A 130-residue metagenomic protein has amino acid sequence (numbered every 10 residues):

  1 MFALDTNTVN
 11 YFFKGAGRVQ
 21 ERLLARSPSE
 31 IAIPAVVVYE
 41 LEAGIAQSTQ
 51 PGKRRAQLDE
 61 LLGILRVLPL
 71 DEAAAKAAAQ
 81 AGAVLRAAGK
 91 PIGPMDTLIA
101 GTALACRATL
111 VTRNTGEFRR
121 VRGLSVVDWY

Functional and structural regions predicted by a protein language model:
M1-I33, A43-L62, A87: Short, well-structured N-terminal submotif of metal-dependent ribonuclease cores
D5-T6, V19, L41, A78 (+2 more regions): Generic structural signal for small/hydrophobic residues in well-ordered secondary structure, especially within
T8-V9, V37, A74, I99 (+1 more regions): Alpha-helix capping/helix-boundary segments
V9-N10, Q20, Y39-E42, L68 (+2 more regions): Nucleotide phosphate-binding site architecture
A35, D71, Y130: Residues at the C-termini of beta-strands that transition into short coil/loop
L65-V111: Active-site neighborhoods of divalent-metal-dependent phosphate/nucleic-acid chemistry enzymes
A100-Y130: Acidic, PIN/NYN-like endoribonuclease modules and their adjacent C-terminal/linker elements
